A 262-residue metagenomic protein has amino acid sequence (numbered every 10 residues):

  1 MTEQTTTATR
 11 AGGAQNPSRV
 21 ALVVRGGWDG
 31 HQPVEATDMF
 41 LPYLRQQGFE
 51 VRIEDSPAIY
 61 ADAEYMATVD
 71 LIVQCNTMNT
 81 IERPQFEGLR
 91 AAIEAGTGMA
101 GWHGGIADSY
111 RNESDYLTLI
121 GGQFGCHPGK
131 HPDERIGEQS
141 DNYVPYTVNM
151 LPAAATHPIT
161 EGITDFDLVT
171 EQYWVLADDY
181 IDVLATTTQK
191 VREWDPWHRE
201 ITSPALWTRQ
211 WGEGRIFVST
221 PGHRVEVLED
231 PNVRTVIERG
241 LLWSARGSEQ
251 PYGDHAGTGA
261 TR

Functional and structural regions predicted by a protein language model:
E3-A8, G12-R19, Q46, R192-A205 (+1 more regions): Extracellular ligand-binding/catalytic regions of CAZymes and related secreted enzymes and adhesion modules
N16-P17, L44-R45, T68, I136-G212: Catalytic beta-strand/loop cores that center a nucleophilic Ser/Cys/Thr and support acyl-enzyme chemistry
V23, W28-D108: Helical hinge/lid and interdomain linker segments adjacent to catalytic or ligand-binding clefts that mediate domain
W28-D29, N79, I106-D108, D165 (+3 more regions): Short, solvent-exposed loop/turn segments at secondary-structure junctions
E50-R52, D182, R215: Conserved beta-strand segments of alpha/beta enzyme cores
N79-P158: A glycine-rich, often tryptophan-bearing local segment used as a flexible ligand/cofactor-contacting loop or short
Y116-Q123, D165-D182, R234-G247: Oxidoreductase and adenylate-handling cofactor-binding alpha/beta cores
